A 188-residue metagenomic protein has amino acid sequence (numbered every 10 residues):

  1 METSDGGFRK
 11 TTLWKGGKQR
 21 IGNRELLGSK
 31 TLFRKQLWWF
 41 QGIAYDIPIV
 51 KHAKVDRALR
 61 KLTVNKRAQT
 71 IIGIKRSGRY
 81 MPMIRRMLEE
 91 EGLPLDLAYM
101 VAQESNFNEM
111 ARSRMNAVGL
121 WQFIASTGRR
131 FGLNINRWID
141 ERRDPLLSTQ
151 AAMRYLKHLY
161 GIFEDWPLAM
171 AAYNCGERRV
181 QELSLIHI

Functional and structural regions predicted by a protein language model:
M1-E91: An acidic, Gly/Ser/Thr/Pro-rich helix-cap/linker signature
V64-R79, E91, L95, V118 (+3 more regions): Soluble non-cytosolic domains of exported or imported proteins
K75, P82, R86, A98 (+2 more regions): Solvent-exposed, polar/charged alpha-helical surfaces in well-ordered, non-transmembrane soluble domains, broadly
L93-E109, A169-C175: Short, functionally critical alpha-helical segments immediately adjacent to catalytic or ligand/cofactor-binding
S105-N108, T127-R130, G176-V180: Solvent-exposed loop/turn segments at secondary-structure junctions within structured extracellular/periplasmic domains
M115-W138, P145, T149-L156: Substrate-binding/active-site groove segments that recognize and process beta-1,4-linked N-acetyl-hexosamine
K157-E182: Catalytic and binding regions of secreted/periplasmic enzymes and modules that target cell-wall glycans
I186-I188: Conserved small/polar residues in nucleotide/adenosyl-binding loops
